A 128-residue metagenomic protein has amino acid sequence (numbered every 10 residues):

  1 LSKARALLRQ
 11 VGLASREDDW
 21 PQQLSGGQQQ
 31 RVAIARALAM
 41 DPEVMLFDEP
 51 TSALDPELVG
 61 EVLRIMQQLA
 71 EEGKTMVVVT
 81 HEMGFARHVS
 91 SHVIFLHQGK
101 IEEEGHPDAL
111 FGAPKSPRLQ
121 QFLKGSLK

Functional and structural regions predicted by a protein language model:
L1-Q98, E102-P107: ABC family nucleotide-binding domain
H97-Q98, D108-K128: C-terminal boundary and immediately downstream tail of ABC-type ATPase nucleotide-binding domains
